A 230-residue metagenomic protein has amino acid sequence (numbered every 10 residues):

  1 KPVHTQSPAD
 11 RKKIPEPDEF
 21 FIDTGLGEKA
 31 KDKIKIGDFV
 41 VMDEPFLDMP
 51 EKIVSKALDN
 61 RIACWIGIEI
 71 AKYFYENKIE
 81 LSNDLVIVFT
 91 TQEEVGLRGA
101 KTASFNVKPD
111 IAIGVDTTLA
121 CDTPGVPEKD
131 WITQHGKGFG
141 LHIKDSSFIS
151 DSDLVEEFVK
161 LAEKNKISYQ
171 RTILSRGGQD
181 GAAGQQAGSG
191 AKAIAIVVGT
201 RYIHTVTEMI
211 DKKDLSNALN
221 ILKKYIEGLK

Functional and structural regions predicted by a protein language model:
K1-K230: N-terminal hydrophobic/helix-forming segments and targeting peptides
